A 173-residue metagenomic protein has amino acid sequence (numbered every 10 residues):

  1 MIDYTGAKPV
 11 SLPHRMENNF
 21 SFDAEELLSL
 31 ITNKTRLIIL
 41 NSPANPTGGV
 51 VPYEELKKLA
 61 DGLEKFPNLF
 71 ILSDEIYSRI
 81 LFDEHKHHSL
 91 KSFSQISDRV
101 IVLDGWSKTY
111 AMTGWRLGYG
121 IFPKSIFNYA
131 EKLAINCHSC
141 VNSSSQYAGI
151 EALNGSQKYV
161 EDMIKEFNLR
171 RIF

Functional and structural regions predicted by a protein language model:
M1-A7: Substrate-binding/gating loop at the entrance of the active-site cleft, primarily in PLP-dependent aminotransferase-like
G6, K34, N68, S97-R99 (+1 more regions): A generic structural signal for alpha->beta connector loops
V10, H14-E84: Active-site phosphate-binding strand-loop segment of PLP-dependent enzymes
A24, S73, A134, I164 (+1 more regions): Short amphipathic alpha-helical/adjacent loop interface patches that line ligand and macromolecule-binding sites
L30-T32, K165-F173: Short, intrinsically disordered, charge-balanced linker/junction segments flanking boundaries in proteins
K91-Q95: Short, conserved catalytic or adaptor-binding loops enriched in Gly and charged residues
I96-N168: Conserved core segment of the aminotransferase class I/II
